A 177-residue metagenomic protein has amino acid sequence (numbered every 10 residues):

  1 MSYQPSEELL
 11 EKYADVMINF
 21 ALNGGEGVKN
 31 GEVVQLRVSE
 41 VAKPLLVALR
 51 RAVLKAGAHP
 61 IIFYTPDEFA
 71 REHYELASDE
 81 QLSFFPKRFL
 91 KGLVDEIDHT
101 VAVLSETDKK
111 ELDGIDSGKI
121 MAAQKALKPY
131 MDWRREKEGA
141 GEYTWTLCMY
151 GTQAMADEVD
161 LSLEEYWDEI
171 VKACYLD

Functional and structural regions predicted by a protein language model:
M1-D177: Active-site bordering "gate/hinge" segments that shape substrate access to catalytic or cofactor-binding pockets
